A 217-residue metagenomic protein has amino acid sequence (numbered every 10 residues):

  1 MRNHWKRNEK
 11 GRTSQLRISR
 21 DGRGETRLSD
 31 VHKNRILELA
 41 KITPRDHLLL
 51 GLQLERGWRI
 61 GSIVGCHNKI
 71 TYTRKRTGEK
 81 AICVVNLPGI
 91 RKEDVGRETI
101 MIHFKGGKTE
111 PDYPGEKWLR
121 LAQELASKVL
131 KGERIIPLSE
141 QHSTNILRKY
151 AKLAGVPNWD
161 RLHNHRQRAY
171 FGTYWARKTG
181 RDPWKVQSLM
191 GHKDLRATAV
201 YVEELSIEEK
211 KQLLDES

Functional and structural regions predicted by a protein language model:
M1-S14, W58-G61, I146: N-terminal DNA-binding recognition helix of tyrosine site-specific recombinases/integrases
H4-R35, K105-K117, L130-K131: DNA breakage-rejoining catalytic core of tyrosine-based enzymes
D30-I60: Basic, Lys/Arg- and aromatic-enriched nucleic-acid-binding interface segment
L39, V129-E133, N145-S188: Short, basic (Lys/Arg/His-rich) helix/loop patches that form interaction surfaces in the mid-to-C-terminal regions
L49, G61-C66, V186: Alpha-helix N-cap/helix-start motif at helix boundaries, enriched for small hydrophobics
G65-L119: Conserved tyrosine-mediated DNA breakage-rejoining catalytic core shared by Y-recombinases
G96-E124, V129-K149: C-terminal catalytic core of Y-nucleophile DNA break-rejoin enzymes
M190-D215: Catalytic-site neighborhood detector that most strongly recognizes the C-terminal catalytic loop/helix of tyrosine
